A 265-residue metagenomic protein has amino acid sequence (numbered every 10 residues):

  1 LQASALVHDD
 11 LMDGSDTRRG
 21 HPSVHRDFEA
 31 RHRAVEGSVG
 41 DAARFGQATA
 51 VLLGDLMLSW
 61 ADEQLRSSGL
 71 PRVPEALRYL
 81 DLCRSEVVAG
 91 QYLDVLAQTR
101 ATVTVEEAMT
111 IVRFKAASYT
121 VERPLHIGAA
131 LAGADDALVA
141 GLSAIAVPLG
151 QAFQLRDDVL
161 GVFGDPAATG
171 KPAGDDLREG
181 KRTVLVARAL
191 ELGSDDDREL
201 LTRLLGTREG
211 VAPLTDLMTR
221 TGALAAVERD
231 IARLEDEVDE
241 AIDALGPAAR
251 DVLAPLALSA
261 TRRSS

Functional and structural regions predicted by a protein language model:
L1-S265: All-alpha prenyltransferase/terpene-synthase fold signal
